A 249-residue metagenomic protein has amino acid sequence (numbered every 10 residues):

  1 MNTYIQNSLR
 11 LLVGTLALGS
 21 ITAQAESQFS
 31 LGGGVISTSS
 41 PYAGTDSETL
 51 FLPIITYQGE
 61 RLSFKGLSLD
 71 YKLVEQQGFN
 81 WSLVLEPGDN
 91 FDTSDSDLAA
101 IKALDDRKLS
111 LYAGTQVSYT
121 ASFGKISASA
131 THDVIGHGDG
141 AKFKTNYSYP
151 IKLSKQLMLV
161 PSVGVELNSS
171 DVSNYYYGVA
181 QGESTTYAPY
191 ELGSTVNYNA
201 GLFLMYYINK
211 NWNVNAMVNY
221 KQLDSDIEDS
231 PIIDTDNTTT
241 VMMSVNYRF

Functional and structural regions predicted by a protein language model:
M1-Q28, G44, S230: Cleavable N-terminal export/targeting peptides
Q24-Q28, S63-G78: Outer-membrane beta-barrel biogenesis signature
S27, S47-P53, R107-A113, D139-F143 (+2 more regions): Residues that define the transmembrane beta-barrel architecture of outer-membrane proteins
F29, R61-F64, F79, F123-I126 (+2 more regions): Repeated loop/turn-to-beta-strand initiation elements of outer-membrane beta-barrel proteins
L31-S37, L83-D89, A128-H132, P161-L167 (+1 more regions): Transmembrane beta-barrel strands of outer-membrane/channel proteins
L31-S39, L62-L69, L98-K102, G124-V134: Transmembrane beta-strand segments that form the barrel wall of outer-membrane beta-barrel proteins
G33-S37, P53-G59, L69-L73, T115-Y119 (+5 more regions): Residues on the lipid-exposed face of transmembrane beta-strands in outer-membrane beta-barrel proteins
V134-K144, S148-N215, Y220-I227, I232-D234 (+1 more regions): Outer-membrane beta-barrel transmembrane domain signature
